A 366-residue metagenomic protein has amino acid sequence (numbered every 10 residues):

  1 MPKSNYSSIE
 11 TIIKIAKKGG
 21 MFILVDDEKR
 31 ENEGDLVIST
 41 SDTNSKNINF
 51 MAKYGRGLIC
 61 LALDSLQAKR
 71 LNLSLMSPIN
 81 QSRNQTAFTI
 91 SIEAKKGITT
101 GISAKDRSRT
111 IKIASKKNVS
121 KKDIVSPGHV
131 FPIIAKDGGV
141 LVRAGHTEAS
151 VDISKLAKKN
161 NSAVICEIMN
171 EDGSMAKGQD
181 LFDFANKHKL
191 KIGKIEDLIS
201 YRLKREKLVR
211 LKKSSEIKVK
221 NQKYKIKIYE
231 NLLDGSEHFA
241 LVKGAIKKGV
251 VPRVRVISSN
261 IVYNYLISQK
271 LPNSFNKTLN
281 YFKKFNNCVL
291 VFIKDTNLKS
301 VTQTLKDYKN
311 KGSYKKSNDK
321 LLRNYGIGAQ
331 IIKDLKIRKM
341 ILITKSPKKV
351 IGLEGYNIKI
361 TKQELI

Functional and structural regions predicted by a protein language model:
M1-I366: Catalytic domains of riboflavin
